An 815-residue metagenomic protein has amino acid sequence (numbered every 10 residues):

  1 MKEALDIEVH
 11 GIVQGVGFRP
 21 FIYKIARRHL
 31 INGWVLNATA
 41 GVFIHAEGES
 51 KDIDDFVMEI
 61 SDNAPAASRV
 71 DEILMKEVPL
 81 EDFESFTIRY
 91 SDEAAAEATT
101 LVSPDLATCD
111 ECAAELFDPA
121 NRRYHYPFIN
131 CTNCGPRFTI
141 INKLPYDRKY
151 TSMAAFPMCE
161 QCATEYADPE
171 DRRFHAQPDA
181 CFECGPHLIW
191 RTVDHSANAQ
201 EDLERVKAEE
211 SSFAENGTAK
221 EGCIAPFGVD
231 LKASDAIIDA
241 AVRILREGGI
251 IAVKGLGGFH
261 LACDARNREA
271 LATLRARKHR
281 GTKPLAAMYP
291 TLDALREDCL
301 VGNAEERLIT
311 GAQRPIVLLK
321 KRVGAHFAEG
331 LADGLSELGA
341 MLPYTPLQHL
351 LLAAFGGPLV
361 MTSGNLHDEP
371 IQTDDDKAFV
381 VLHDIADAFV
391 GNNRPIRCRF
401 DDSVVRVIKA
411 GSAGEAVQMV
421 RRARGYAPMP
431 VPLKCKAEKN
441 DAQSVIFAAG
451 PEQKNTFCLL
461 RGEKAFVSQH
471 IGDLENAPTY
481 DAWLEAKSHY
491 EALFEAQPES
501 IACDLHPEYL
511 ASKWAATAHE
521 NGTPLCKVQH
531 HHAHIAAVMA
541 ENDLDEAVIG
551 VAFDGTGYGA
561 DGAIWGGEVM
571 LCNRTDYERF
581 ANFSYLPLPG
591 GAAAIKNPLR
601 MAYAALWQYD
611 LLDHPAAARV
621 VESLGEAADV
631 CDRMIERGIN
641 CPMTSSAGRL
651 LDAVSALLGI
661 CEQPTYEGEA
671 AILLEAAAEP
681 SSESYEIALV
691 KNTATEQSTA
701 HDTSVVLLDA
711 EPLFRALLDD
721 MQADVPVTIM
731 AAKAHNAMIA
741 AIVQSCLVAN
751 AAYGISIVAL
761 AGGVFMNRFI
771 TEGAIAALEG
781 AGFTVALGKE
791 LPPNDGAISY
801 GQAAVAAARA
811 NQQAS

Functional and structural regions predicted by a protein language model:
M1-F182, P186-I189: Intrinsically disordered, low-complexity, mixed-charge
N63, R69, Y150, E165 (+4 more regions): Internal gly/pro-rich beta-alpha loop/helix module that stabilizes soluble enzyme cofactors or their anionic handles
E77, G258-K321: A phosphate-binding glycine/aspartate-rich beta-alpha loop in the early core of alpha/beta enzymes
G185-H187, P451-D481, E485-H489, A604-S756 (+1 more regions): A contiguous, well-structured pocket-lining segment that forms one wall/lid of small-molecule binding clefts in soluble
A252, E495-P507, Y753-V764: Short glycine-rich phosphate-binding loop at a beta-alpha junction
R296-V301, L350, I371-A378, D402-S403 (+2 more regions): Conserved phosphate-binding catalytic cores of ATP/NTP-utilizing and phosphoryl-transfer enzymes
D504, G522-H534, S756-A761, R768 (+1 more regions): Conserved phosphate-binding/catalytic loops in two-lobed NTP-binding clefts
H531-F553, G557-G559, P598-W607, H735-N736 (+1 more regions): Glycine-rich phosphate-binding/hydrolytic loop that grips phosphoryl groups
